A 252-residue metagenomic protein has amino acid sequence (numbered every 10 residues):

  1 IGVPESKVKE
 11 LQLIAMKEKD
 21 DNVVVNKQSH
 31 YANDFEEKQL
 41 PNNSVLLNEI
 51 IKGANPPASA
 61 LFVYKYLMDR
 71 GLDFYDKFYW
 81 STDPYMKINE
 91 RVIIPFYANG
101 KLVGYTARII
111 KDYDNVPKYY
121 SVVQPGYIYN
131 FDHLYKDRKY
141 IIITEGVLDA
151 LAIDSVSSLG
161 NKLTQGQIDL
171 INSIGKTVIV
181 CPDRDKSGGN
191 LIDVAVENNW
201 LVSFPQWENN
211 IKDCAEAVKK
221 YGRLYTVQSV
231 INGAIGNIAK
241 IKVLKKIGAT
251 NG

Functional and structural regions predicted by a protein language model:
I1-E10, K77-E90, E216-N251: Short, small/acidic-rich helices and loops at N termini and domain boundaries of DNA replication/processing enzymes
I1-F74, D112-P117, K186-G189, D193-E197 (+2 more regions): Non-catalytic accessory segments of DNA primases and related replication-initiation nucleases
R70-D83, S155-K162: Short, well-structured beta-strand/strand-turn elements
M86-T177, P182, L191-I192: Phosphate-handling DNA/RNA-contact segment within nucleic-acid enzymes
D149, I153, S187, A217-K220: General alpha-helical segment detector with a strong preference for membrane-spanning helices and helix-boundary regions
S155-V156, V202-F204: Generic structural signal for residues in well-ordered beta-strands
I174, N198-N199: Short, structured coil segments at secondary-structure junctions
W207-A217: A short acidic, often aromatic-flanked loop/helix-cap motif at beta-alpha or helix-coil junctions that lines enzyme
